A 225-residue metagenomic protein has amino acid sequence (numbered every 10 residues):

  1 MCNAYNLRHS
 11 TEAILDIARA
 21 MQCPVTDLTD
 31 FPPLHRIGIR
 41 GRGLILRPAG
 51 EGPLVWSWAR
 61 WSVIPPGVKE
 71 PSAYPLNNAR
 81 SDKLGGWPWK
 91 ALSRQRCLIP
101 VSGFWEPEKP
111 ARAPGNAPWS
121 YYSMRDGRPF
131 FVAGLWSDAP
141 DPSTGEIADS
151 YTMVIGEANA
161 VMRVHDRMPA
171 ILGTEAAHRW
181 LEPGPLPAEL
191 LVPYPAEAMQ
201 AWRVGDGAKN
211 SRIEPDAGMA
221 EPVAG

Functional and structural regions predicted by a protein language model:
M1-G225: Short linear sequence motif anchored by a di-proline
